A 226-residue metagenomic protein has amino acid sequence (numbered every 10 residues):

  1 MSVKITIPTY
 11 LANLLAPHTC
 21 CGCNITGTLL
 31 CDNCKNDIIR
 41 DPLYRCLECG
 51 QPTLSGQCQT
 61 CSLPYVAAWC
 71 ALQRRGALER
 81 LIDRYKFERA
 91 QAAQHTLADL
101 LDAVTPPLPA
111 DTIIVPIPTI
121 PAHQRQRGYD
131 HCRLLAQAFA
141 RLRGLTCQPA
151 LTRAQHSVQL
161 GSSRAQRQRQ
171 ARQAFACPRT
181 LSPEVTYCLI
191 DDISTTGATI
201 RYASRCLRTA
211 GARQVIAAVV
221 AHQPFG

Functional and structural regions predicted by a protein language model:
M1-D191, T195-G226: Glycine-rich phosphate/pyrophosphate-handling loop used in enzymes and phosphotransfer proteins
